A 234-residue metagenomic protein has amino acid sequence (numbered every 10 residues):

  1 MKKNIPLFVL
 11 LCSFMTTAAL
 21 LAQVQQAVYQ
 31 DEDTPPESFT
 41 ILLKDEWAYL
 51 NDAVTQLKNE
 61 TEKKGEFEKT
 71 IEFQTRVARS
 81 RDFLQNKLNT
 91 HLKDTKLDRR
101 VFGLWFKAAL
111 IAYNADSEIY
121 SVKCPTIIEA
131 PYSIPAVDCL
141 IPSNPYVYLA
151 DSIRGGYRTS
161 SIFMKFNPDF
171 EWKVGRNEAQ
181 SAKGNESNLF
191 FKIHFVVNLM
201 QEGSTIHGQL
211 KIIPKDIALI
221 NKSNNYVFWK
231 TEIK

Functional and structural regions predicted by a protein language model:
M1-I5: Positively charged n-region of N-terminal signal peptides that target proteins for export
L7-F8, K215: Generic low-complexity segments that are intrinsically disordered, proline-rich and/or Lys/Arg-biased
F8, P35, Y49, Q56 (+4 more regions): A generic signature of intrinsically disordered, low-complexity regions enriched in glycine/proline and charged/polar
F8-A19: Bacterial N-terminal signal peptides
V9, S38-F39, I128, Y148: A generic alpha-helix propensity feature with a strong bias for hydrophobic helices
L20-V24: Hydrophobic/aromatic hotspots within intrinsically disordered, low-complexity regions
Q25-K93: N-terminal Sec/ER secretory leader and immediately downstream segment of secreted/extracellular precursors
D94-K234: Mature extracytoplasmic/lumenal regions of exported proteins
